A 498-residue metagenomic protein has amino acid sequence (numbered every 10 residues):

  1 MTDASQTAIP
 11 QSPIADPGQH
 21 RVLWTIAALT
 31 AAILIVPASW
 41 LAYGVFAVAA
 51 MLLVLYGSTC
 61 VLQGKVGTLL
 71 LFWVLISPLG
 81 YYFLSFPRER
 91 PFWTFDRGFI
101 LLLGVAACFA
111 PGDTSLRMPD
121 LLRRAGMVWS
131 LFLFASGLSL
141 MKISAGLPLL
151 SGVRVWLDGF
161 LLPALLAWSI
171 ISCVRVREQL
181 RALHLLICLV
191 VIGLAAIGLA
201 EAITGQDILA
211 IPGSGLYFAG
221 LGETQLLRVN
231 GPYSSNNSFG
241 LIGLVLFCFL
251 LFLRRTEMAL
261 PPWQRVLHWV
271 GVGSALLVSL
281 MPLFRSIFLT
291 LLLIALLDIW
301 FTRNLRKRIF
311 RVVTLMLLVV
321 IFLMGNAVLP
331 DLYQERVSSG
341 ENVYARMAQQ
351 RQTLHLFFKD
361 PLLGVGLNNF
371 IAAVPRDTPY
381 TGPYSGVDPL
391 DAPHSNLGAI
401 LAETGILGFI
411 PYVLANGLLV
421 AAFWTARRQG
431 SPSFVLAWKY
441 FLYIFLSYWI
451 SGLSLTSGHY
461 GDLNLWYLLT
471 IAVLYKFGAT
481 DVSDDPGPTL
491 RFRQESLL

Functional and structural regions predicted by a protein language model:
A28-I33, L246-C248, L291-A295, A415-L418 (+1 more regions): Transmembrane alpha-helices of multi-pass inner-membrane enzymes
T30-A31, L53-G57, S130-M141, L165 (+5 more regions): Alpha-helical transmembrane segments of multi-pass inner-membrane proteins
L71-V74, L267-S274, D391, F423-S454 (+1 more regions): Loop-to-helix entry and N-terminal half of a specific, functionally important transmembrane alpha helix in multi-pass
W93-V105, R124-S136, P148-S172, A182-L185 (+1 more regions): Aromatic-anchored transmembrane helix interface
A196, E201-G205, L276-L277, P282 (+3 more regions): A membrane-periplasm/extracellular boundary helix in multi-pass inner-membrane enzymes that assemble envelope glycans
P212, L329-R351, H355, K359 (+1 more regions): Long extracytoplasmic/lumenal interhelical loops at the membrane interface of multi-pass membrane proteins
S235-N237, L276-V278, F284, S385-F423: A conserved mid-to-late transmembrane alpha helix and its immediate loop/hinge that forms the functional core
E257-M258, L292, L296, W300 (+3 more regions): Hydrophobic transmembrane alpha-helices and their immediate junctions
